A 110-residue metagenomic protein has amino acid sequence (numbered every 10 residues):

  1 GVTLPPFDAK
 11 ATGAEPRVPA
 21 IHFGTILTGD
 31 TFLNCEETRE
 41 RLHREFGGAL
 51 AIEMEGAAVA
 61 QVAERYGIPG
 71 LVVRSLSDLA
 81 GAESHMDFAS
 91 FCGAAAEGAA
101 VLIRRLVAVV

Functional and structural regions predicted by a protein language model:
G1-V110: Glycine-rich phosphate- or other oxyanion-binding loops that anchor nucleotides, phosphorylated ligands
